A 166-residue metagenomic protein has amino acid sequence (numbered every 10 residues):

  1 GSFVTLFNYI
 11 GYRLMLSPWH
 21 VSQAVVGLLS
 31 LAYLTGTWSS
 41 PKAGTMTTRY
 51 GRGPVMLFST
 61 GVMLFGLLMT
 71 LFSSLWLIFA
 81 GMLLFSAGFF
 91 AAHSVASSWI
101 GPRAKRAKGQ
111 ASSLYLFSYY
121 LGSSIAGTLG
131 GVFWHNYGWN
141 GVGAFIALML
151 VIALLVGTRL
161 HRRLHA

Functional and structural regions predicted by a protein language model:
F3-W19: Helix-loop boundary and gating motifs at the non-cytosolic
Y12, F90, S94-R103: Intracellular helix-loop hinge segments at the cytoplasmic ends of transmembrane helices in 12-TM rocker-switch-type
L16-T35, Q110-L114: Loop-to-transmembrane helix entry
Y33-P41, S123-S124: Residue-level signature of mid-helix packing/kink "hotspots" within the transmembrane helices of 12-pass Major
W38-R52, W134: Helix-to-loop junctions at the C-terminal end of transmembrane segments in multipass secondary transporters
R52-A96: C-terminal transmembrane helical hairpin of 12-TM major facilitator-type secondary transporters
P102-W139, F145-I146: A late C-terminal transmembrane helix in Major Facilitator Superfamily
F145-A166: Multi-pass alpha-helical transporter architecture, strongest for 12-TM Major Facilitator/SLC carriers used
